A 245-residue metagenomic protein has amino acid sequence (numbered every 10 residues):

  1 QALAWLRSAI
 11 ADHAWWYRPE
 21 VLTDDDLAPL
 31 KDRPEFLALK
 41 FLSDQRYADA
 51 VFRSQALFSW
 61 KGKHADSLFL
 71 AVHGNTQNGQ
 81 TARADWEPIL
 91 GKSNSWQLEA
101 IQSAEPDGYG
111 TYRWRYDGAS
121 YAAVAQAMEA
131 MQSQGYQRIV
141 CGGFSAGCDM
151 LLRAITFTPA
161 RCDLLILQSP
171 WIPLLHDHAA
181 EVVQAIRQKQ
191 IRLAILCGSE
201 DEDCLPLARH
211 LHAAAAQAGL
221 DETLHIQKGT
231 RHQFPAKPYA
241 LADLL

Functional and structural regions predicted by a protein language model:
W15-S67: A domain-start/cap signature at the N-terminus of enzymes
S67-Q134: Serine-hydrolase catalytic machinery in alpha/beta-hydrolase-like enzymes
L70-V72, Q168, Q227: Alpha/beta-hydrolase
C141-G143, Q168: Short beta-strand immediately N-terminal to the catalytic nucleophile in serine-hydrolase-like folds
G143-L151: Gly/Ala-rich beta-loop-alpha elbow adjacent to hydrolase catalytic centers
A160-P173: A conserved short beta-strand
I172-L245: The feature captures the conserved acid-bearing segment of alpha/beta-hydrolase catalytic domains
